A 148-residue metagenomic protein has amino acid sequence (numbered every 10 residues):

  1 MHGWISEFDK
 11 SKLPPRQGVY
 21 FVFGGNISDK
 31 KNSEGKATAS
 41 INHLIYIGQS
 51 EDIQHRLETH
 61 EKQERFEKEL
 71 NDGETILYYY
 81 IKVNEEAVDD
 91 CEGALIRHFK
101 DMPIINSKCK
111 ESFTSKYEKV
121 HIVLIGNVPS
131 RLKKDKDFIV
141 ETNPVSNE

Functional and structural regions predicted by a protein language model:
M1-I45, Q49-E148: Boundary/linker segments flanking structured domains
